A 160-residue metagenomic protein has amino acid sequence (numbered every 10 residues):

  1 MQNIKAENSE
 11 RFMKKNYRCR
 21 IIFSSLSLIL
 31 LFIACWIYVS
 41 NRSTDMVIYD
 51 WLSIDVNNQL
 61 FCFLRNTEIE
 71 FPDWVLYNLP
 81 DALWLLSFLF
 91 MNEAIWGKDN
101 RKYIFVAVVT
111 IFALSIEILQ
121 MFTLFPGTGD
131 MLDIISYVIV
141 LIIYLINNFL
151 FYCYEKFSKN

Functional and structural regions predicted by a protein language model:
Q2-N160: Bulky hydrophobic segments
